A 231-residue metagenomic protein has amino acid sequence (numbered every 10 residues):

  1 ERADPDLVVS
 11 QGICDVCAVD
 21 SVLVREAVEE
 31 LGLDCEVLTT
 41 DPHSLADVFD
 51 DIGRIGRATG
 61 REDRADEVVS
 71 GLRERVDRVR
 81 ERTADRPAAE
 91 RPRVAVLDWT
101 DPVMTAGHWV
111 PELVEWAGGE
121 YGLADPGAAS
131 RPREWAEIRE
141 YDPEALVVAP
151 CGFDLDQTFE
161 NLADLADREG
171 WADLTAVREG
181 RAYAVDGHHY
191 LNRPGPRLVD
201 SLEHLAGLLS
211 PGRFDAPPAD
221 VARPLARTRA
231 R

Functional and structural regions predicted by a protein language model:
E1-R231: N-terminal ligand-binding lobe of clamshell/alpha-beta domains
